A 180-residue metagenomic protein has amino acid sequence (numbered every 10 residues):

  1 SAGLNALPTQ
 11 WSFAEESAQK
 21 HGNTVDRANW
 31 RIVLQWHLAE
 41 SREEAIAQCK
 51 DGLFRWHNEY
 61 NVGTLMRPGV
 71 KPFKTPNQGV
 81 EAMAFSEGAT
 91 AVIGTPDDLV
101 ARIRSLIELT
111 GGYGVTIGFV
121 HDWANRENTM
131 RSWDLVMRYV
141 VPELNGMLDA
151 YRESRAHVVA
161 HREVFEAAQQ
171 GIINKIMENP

Functional and structural regions predicted by a protein language model:
S1-P180: Active-site-adjacent structural elements that line small-molecule/cofactor binding pockets in enzymes
